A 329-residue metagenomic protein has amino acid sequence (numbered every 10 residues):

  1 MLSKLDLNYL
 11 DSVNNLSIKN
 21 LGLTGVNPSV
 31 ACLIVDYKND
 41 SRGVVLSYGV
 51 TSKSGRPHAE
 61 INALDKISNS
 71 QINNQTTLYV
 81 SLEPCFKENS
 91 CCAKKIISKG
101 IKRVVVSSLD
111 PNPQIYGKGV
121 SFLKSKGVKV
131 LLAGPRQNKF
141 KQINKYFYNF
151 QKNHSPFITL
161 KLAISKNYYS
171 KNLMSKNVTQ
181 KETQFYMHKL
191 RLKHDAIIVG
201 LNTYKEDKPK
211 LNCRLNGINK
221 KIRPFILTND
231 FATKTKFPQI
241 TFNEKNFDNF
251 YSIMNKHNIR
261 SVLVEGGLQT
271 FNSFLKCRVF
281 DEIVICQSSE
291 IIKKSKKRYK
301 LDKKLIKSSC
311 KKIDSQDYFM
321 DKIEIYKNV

Functional and structural regions predicted by a protein language model:
M1-N27, I72-T76, S125, H154-V329: Enzymes that bind and transform nitrogen-containing heteroaromatic metabolites
S29-V50, T159-K171: Active-site and channel-lining beta-strand-loop segments that bind or position nucleotide-derived/phosphorylated
I34-K139, M254, S273-L275: Zn2+-dependent cytidine deaminase-like catalytic core
K87-E88, N112-Y116, K139-Q142, K166-K171 (+1 more regions): Short, well-ordered, mixed-charge alpha-helical segments that flank or form enzyme active sites
V120, Q137-N144, Q184, R191: Hydrophobic, well-ordered secondary-structure segments
I143-K145, N149-K152: Flexible, polar/acidic helix-loop-strand segments at domain edges
